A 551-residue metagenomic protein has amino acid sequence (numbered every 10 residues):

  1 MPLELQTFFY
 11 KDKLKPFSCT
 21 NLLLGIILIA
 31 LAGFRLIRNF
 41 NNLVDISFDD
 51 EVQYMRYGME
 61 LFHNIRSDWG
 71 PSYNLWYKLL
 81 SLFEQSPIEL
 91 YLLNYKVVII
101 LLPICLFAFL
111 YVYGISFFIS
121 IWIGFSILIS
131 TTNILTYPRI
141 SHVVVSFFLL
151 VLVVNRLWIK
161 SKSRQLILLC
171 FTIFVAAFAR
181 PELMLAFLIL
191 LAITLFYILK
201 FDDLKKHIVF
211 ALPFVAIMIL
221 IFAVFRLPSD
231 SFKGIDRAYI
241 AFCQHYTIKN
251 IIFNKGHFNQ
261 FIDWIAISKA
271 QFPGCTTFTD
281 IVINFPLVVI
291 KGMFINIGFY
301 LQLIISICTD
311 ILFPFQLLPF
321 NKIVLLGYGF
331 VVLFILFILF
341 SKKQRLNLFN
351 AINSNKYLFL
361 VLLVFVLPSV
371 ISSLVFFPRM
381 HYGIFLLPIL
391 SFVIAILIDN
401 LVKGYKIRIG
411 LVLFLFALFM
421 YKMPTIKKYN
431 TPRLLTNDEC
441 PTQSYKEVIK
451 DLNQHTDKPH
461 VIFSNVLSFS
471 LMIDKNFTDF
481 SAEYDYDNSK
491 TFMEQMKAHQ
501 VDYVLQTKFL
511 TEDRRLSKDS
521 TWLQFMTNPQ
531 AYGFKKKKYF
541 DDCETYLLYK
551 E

Functional and structural regions predicted by a protein language model:
G25-L28, I121, R164-F171, L191-A192 (+5 more regions): Signature aromatic-anchored transmembrane alpha helix within multi-pass, membrane-resident enzymes that catalyze glycan
L36-M55, N64-E89, D230-I240, T436-Y445: Extracytoplasmic catalytic/substrate-binding loops of multi-pass membrane glycan-assembly enzymes
N39, S67, P71-N74, I88-Y95 (+5 more regions): Aromatic- and kink-enriched transmembrane "portal" helix at the membrane-lumen/periplasm boundary that abuts
M55-G58, L110, T247-K249, F416-S470: Membrane-embedded, lumen/periplasm-facing catalytic core of multi-pass transferases that use lipid-linked donors
M59, H142-V145, A179-R180, L185-L188 (+4 more regions): Hydrophobic/aromatic-rich transmembrane helices and adjacent perimembrane loops
L106-T132, F147-F148, S161-L166: Transmembrane-helix signature of polytopic, membrane-embedded enzymes that assemble or transfer cell-envelope glycans
V209-F313: Membrane-lumen/periplasm interface segments of specific transmembrane helices in polyprenyl phosphate-linked
Q443-V504, K508-G533: Extracytoplasmic
